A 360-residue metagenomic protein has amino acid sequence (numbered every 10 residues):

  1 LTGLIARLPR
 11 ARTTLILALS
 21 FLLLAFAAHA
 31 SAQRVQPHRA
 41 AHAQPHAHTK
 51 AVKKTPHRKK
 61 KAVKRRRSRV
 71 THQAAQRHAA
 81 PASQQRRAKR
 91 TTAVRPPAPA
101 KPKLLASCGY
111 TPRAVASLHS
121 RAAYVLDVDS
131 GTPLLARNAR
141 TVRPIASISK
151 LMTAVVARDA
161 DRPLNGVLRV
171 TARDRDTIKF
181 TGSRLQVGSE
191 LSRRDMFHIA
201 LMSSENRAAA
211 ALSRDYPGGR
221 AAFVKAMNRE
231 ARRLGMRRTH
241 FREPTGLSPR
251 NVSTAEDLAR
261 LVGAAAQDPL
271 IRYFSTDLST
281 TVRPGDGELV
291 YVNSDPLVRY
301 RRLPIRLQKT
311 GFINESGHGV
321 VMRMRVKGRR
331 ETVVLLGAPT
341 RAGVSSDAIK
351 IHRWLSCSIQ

Functional and structural regions predicted by a protein language model:
G3-L8, A27-P112, L126-L135, A139-R143 (+5 more regions): Structured C-terminal helix/loop/strand segments within mature extracytoplasmic catalytic/sensor domains
P9-T13: N-terminal Sec-pathway targeting helices
T14-A25: Bacterial N-terminal signal peptides
V94-E256, R260-P269, V326: Active-site-adjacent loops and short helices of periplasmic peptidoglycan-processing enzymes
S120-A122, S294, H318-V321: Short glycine-rich loop/turn motifs
D174-D176, N206, T281, P296-V298 (+2 more regions): Active-site/binding-pocket entry motifs
R220, V224, N251, V290 (+2 more regions): Alpha-helix N-cap/helix-start motif
Q267-R301: Conserved active-site loop region of the serine DD-peptidase/beta-lactamase
